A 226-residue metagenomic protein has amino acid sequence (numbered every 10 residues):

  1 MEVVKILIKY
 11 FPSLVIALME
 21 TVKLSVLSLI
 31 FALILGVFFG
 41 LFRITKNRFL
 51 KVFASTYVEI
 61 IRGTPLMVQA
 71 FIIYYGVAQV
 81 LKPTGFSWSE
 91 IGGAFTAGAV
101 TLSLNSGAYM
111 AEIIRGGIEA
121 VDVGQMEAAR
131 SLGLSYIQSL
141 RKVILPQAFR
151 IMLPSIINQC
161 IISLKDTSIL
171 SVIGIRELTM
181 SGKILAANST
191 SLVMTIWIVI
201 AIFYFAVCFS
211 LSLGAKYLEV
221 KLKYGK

Functional and structural regions predicted by a protein language model:
M1-K226: Transmembrane alpha-helices and adjacent helix-loop boundaries
